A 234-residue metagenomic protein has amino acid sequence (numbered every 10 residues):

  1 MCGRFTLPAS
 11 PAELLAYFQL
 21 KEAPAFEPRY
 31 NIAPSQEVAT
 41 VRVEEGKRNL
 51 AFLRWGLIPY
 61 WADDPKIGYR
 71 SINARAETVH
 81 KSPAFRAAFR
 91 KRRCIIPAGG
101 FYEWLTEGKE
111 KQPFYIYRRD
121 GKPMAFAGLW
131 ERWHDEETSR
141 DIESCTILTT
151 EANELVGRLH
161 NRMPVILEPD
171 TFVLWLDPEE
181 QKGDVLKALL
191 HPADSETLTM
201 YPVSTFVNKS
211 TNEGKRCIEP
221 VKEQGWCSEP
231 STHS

Functional and structural regions predicted by a protein language model:
M1-S234: Short linear sequence motif anchored by a di-proline
